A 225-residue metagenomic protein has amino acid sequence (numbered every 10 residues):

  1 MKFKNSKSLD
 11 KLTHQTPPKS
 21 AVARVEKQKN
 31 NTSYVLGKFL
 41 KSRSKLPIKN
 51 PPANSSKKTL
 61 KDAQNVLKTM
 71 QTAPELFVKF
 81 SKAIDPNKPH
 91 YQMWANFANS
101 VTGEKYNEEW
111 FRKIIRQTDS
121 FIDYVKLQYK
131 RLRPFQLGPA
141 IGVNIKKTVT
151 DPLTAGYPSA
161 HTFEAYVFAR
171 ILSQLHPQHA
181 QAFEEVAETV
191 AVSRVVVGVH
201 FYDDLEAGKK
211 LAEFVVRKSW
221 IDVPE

Functional and structural regions predicted by a protein language model:
F3-V197, F214, K218-I221: Hydrophobic alpha-helical bundle signature of multipass membrane enzymes
V197-A207: A structural-propensity feature for long, helix-poor, extended segments
